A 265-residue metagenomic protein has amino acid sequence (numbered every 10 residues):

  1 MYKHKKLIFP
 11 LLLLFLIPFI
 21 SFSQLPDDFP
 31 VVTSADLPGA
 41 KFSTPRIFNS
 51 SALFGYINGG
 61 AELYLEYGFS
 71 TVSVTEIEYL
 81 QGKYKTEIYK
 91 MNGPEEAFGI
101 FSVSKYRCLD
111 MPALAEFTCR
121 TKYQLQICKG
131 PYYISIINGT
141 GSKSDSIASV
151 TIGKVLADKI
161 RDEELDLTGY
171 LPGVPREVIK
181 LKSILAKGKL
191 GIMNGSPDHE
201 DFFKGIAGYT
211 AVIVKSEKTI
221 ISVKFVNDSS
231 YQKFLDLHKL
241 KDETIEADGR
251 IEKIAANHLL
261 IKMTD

Functional and structural regions predicted by a protein language model:
M1-F9: Bacterial N-terminal signal peptides that target proteins for export
P10-P18: Bacterial N-terminal signal peptides
I17-K85, Y89-D265: Soluble, non-membrane globular domain cores that form compact, hydrophobic packing and curved binding surfaces
